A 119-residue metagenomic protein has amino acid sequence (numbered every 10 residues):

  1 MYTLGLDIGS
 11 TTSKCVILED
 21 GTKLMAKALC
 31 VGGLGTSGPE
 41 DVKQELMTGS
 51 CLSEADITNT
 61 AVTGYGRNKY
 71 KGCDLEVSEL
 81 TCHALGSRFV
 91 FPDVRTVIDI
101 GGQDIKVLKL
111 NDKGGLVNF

Functional and structural regions predicted by a protein language model:
M1-G21, R95-D112: Gly/Thr-rich phosphate-binding beta-strand-loop-beta motif of the actin/hexokinase/Hsp70
G5-D41, E45, L116: Short glycine-rich, Thr/Ser-proximal phosphate-binding strand/loop in the N-terminal lobe of ATP-dependent enzymes
A26-G32, G49-T81, L108-K109, G114-V117: Short beta-strand-loop/turn "lid" adjacent to the catalytic site in phosphate-handling enzymes
G35, L80-H83, Q103: Short acidic loop-to-helix transition motifs that present clustered carboxylates
D41-E45, S53, V94-I100, K113-L116: Low-complexity, flexible helical/coil segments
Q44-T48, R88: Generic structural signal for well-ordered alpha-helical scaffold segments
N68-K71, R88-V90, G101: Gly/Ser-rich oxyanion-binding loop with an adjacent helix/lid that shapes the negatively charged ligand pocket
E79-I98: Active-site cofactor/substrate anionic-group-binding motifs, chiefly glycine- and Lys/Arg-rich phosphate-binding loops
